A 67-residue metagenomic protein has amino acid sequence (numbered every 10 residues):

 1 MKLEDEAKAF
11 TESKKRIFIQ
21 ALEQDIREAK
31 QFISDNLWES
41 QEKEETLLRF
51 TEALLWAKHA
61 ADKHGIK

Functional and structural regions predicted by a protein language model:
M1-R27: N-terminal acidic leader/helix
F32-K67: Short, charge-rich amphipathic interface segments used for partner binding and complex assembly
